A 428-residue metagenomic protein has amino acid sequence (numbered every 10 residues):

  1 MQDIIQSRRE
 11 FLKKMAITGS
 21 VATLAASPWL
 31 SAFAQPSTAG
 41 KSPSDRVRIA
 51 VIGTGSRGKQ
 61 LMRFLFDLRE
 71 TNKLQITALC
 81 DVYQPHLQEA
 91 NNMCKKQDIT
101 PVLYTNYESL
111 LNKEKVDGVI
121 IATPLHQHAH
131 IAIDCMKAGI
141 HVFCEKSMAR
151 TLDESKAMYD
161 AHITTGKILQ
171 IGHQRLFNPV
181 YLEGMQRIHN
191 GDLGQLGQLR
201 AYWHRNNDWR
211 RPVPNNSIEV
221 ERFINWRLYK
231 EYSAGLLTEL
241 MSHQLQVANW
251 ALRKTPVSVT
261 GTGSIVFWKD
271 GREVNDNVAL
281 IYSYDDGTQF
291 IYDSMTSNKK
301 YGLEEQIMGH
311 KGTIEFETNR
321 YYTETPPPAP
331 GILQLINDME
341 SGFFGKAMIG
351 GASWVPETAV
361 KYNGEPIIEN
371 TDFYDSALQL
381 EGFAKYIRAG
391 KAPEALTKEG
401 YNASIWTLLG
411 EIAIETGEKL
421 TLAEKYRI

Functional and structural regions predicted by a protein language model:
M1-S20: N-terminal secretory signal peptides and thylakoid transit peptides that target proteins across membranes
K14-P43, I120, G350-W354, K361 (+3 more regions): C-terminal helix-rich "cap/oligomerization" subdomain common to oxidoreductases
G19-Q97, N178, A248: N-terminal Rossmann-like dinucleotide-binding module
G53, R57, T164-I171, R175-R272 (+2 more regions): Predominantly a Rossmann-like dinucleotide-binding segment in NAD(P)-dependent oxidoreductases
T100-I121: A structured beta-alpha segment of the ubiquitous adenosine-cofactor-binding alpha/beta core
P124-L125, A129-F177, G191: Beta-strand-loop-alpha-helix segment that lines the small-molecule cofactor/substrate pocket of alpha/beta enzymes
R210-V220, N225, Y232, L236 (+6 more regions): C-terminal glycine/acidic-rich active-site capping loop/insertion
